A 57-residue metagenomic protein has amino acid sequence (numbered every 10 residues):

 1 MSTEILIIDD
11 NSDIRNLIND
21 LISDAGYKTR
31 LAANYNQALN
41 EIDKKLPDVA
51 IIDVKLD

Functional and structural regions predicted by a protein language model:
M1, L17-I18, V49-I51: Accessory recognition modules or surfaces
M1-L6, A25: Non-catalytic signal-transmission and effector/linker regions of two-component phosphorelay proteins
I5, R15-L17, I42-K44: Short, flexible coil/linker segments at or flanking structured domains
D9: Conserved acidic carboxylate
S12-R30: Two-component/phosphorelay signaling modules centered on CheY-like receiver
L31-V49: Acidic, metal-coordinating helix/loop segments flanking the phosphotransfer/catalytic sites of two-component signaling
K55-D57: The short loop immediately C-terminal to the conserved phospho-acceptor aspartate in CheY-like receiver
